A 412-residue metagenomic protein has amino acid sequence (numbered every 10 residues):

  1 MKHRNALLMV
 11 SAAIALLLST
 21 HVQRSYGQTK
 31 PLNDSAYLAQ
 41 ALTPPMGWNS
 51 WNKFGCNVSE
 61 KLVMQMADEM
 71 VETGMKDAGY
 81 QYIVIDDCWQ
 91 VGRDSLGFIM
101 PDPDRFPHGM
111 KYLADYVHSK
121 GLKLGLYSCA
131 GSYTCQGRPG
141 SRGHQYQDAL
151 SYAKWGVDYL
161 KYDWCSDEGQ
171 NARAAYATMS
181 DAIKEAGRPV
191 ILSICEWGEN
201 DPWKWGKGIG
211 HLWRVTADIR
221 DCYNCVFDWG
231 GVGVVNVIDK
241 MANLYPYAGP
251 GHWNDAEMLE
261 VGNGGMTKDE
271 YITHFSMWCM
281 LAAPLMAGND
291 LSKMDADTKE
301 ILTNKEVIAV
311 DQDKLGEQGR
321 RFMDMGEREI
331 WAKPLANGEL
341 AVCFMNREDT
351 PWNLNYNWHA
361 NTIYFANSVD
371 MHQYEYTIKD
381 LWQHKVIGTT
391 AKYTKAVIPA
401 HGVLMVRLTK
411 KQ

Functional and structural regions predicted by a protein language model:
M1-T29: Bacterial Sec-dependent N-terminal signal peptides
P44-S50, G79-D86, K123-S128, D158-D163 (+7 more regions): Structural recognition of the beta-strand scaffold that forms the well-ordered cores of secreted hydrolase catalytic
M66, M70-G169: Aromatic-lined carbohydrate-binding/catalytic grooves of carbohydrate-active enzymes
L122-R138, K184-D201: Aromatic-lined carbohydrate-recognition surfaces of secreted/lumenal glycan-active proteins
I191-D290: Glycan-recognition surfaces
T273-M323: Catalytic cores of secreted or luminal carbohydrate-active enzymes
W278-L281, M286-G288, D324-N367: Carbohydrate-binding surface patches
G388-Q412: C-terminal beta-strand-rich structural cap/linker in extracellular carbohydrate-active enzymes
